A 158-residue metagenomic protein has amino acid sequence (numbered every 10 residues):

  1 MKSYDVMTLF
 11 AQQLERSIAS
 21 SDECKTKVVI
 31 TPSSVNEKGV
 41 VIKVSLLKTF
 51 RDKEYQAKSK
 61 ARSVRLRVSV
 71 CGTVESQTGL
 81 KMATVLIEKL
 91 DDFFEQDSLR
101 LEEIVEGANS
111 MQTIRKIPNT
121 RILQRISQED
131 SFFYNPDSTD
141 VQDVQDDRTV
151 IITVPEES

Functional and structural regions predicted by a protein language model:
M1-K58, V154-S158: Small/polar-rich, solvent-exposed N-terminal microdomains that initiate assembly or binding
K27-V29, V41-S45, R65-S69, R100 (+3 more regions): Ser/Thr- (and often Asn-) enriched beta-sheet segments in non-cytosolic proteins
F50-D52, S76-T78, P136-S138: Residue-level signal for secondary-structure boundary sites
Y55-S63, C71-D97, E102-A108: Extracellular/virion structural assembly segments
K58-S59, V85, Q142-T153: Short intrinsically disordered coil segments
K60-Q77, R121-Y134, D146-R148: Oligomerization/assembly interface segments of phage tail-like spikes and tubes
K89-Q145, E157: Acidic-leaning, charged glycine-interspersed low-complexity segments
